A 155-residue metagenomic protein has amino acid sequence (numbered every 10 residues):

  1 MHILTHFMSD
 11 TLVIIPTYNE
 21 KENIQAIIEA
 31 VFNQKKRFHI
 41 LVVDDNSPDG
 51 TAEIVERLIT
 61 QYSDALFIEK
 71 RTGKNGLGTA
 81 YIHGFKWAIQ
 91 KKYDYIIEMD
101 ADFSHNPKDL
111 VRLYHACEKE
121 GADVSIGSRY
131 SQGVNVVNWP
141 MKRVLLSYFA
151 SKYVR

Functional and structural regions predicted by a protein language model:
M1-A30: N-proximal low-complexity "stem/linker" segments adjacent to membrane-targeting elements
E22-A26, D49-L58: Acidic helix N-cap motif at the loop->helix transition within catalytic regions of sugar-transfer enzymes
E29-F38: Short, acidic, metal-binding catalytic loop of nucleotide-sugar glycosyltransferases
R37-S47, E69-K70, M99: Short beta-strand/loop segment that forms part of the nucleotide-sugar
D44-E53, F103: A conserved acidic beta->alpha catalytic loop
Y62-F67: A short helix-to-beta-strand connector/capping loop
R71-Q90, Y95, P107-R155: Acceptor/aglycone-binding surface of glycosyltransferases and processive sugar-polymer synthases
